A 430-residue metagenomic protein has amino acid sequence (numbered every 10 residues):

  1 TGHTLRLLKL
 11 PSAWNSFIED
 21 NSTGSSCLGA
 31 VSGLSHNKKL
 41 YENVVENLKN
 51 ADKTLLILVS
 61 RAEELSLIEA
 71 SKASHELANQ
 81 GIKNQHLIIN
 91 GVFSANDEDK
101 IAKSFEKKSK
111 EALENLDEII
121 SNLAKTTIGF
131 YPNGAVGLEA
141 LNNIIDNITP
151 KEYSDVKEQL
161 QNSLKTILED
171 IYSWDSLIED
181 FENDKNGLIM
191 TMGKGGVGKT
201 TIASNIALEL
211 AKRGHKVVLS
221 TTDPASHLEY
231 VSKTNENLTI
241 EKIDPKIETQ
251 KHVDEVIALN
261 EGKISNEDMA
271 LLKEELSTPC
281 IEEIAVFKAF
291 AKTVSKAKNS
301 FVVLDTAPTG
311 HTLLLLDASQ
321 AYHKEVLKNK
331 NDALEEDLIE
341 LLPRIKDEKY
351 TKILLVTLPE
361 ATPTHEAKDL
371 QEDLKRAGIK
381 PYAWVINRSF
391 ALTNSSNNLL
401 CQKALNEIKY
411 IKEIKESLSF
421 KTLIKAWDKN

Functional and structural regions predicted by a protein language model:
T1, F93, P224-S226, P308 (+1 more regions): Short, glycine/acidic-enriched loop or turn micro-motifs at the edges of active sites
T1-K72, K263, E267-T362, E366-D369: Phosphate/Mg2+-binding loops and adjacent switch elements in nucleotide/diphosphate-handling enzyme cores
T1-S12, M190-E248, L315-Q320: Walker A/P-loop NTP-binding active-site region of P-loop NTPases, recognizing the glycine-rich GxxxxGKT/S
H3-R6, N96, A135-V136, H227-E229 (+2 more regions): Conserved protein kinase catalytic core
Y41, V45-I189, K346-Y350, E360-N430: C-terminal lobe/tail of nucleotide-utilizing enzymes
L56-R61, L87-I89, I189-G193, I206-L210 (+7 more regions): Short, structured motif recognition centered on aromatic/hydrophobic residues
H75, L208, K212, K292 (+1 more regions): Short, well-ordered alpha-helices that flank and scaffold nucleotide-derived cofactor binding pockets
S226-S277: P-loop NTPase motor core
